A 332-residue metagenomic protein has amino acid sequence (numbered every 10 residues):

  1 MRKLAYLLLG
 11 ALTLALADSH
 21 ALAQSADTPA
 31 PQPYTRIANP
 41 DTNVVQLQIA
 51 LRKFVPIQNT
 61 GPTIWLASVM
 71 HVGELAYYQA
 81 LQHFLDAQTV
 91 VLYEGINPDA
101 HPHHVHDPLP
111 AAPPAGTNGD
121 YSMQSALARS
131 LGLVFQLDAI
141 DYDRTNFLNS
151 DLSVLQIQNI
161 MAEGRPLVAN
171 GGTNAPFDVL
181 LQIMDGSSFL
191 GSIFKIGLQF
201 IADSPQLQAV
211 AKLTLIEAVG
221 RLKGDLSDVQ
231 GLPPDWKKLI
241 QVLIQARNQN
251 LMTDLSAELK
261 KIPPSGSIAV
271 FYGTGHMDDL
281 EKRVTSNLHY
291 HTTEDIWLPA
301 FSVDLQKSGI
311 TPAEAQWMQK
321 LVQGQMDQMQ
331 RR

Functional and structural regions predicted by a protein language model:
M1-L4: Positively charged n-region of N-terminal signal peptides that target proteins for export
Y6-A17: Bacterial N-terminal signal peptides
A17, A21-S25: Boundary at the C-terminal end of the N-terminal hydrophobic targeting segment
Q24-A246, T292-W317, Q328: Structured, acidic catalytic/metal-binding patches in enzyme active sites
L51-T60, T253-P264: A short acidic-Thr-Gly-centered motif at the start of a beta-strand
Y78, Q82-L85, Q249-M252, S256 (+1 more regions): Extracytoplasmic/secreted envelope proteins and their assembly/folding machinery, especially bacterial periplasmic
K237-K261: Portal/gating segments that form or line small-molecule/metal binding sites
S256-L259, S265-L305: C-terminal soluble interaction/assembly domains
